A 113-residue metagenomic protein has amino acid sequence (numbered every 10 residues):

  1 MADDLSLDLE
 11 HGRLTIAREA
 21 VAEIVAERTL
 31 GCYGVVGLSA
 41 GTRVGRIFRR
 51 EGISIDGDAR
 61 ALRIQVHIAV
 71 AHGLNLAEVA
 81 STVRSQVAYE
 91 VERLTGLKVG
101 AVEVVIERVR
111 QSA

Functional and structural regions predicted by a protein language model:
M1-L76, S81, L97-A113: Contiguous, often N-terminal, cationic amphipathic patches that form binding interfaces
H72, Y89, R93-L94: Conserved amphipathic alpha-helical interaction elements at protein-protein interfaces in regulatory, energy-coupling
V83-V87: A short beta-strand micro-motif common to beta-rich folds, especially ectodomain repeats
